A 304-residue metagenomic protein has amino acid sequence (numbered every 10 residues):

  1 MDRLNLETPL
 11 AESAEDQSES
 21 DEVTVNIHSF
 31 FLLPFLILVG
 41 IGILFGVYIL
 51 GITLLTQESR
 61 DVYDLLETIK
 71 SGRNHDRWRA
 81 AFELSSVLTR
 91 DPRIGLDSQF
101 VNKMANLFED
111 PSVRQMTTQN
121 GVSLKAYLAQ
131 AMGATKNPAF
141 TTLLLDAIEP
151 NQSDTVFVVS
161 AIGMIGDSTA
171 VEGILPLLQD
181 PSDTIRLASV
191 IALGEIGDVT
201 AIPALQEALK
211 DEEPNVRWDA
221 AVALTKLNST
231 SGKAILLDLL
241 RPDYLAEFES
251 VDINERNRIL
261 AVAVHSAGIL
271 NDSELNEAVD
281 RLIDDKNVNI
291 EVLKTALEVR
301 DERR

Functional and structural regions predicted by a protein language model:
M1-V23: N-terminal intrinsically disordered, acidic low-complexity segments at the extreme N-terminus
V23-L33: Short, low-complexity patches enriched in S/T/P/G
V25, I49-H75: Ser/Thr/Pro/Gly-rich low-complexity linker/stalk segments immediately outside membranes or between
F31-T53: Hydrophobic membrane-insertion alpha-helices, especially the h-region of bacterial N-terminal signal peptides
Y48-Q57, D76-R93, T118-N137, D146 (+7 more regions): Structural detector for internal amphipathic alpha-helices that build alpha-solenoid repeat scaffolds
L55-E67, R90-M116, N137-E149, D167-Q179 (+3 more regions): Amphipathic alpha-helical scaffolding segments comprising HEAT/armadillo-like alpha-solenoid repeats
G72-R73, G121, P150-Q152, P181-S182 (+4 more regions): Short inter-helical turns and helix N-cap capping residues of alpha-solenoid HEAT/ARM repeat scaffolds
R73-R77, K103-F108, S123: Long, ordered, helix-rich scaffold segments
